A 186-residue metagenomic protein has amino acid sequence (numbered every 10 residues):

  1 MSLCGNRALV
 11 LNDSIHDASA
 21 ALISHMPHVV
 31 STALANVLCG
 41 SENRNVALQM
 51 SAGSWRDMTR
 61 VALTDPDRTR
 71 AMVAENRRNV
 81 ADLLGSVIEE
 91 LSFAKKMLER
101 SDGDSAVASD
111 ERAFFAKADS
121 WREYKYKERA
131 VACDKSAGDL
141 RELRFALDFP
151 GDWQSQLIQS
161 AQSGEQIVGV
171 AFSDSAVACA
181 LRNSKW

Functional and structural regions predicted by a protein language model:
M1-L63: Internal alpha-helical scaffold of NAD(P)-dependent oxidoreductase catalytic cores
A8-D17, T64, R78, G103 (+2 more regions): Low-complexity, intrinsically disordered or weakly predicted helical/coil tracts enriched in serine/threonine
S14, A18-A21, A35, D67-R70 (+2 more regions): Active-site segments that bind and position negatively charged phosphate/pyrophosphate groups
V29-S31, R70, F93-K95, A180-L181: Alpha-helix boundary/interfacial micro-motifs
L34-S41, K95-D102, Y126-R129, C133: Long, hydrophobic, amphipathic alpha-helical segments used as structural scaffolds
N45-E123: Interdomain hinge/lid region at the active-site interface of Rossmann-like NAD(P)-dependent oxidoreductases
E89, D104-A106, R112-W186: Long, low-complexity C-terminal extensions of enzymes
